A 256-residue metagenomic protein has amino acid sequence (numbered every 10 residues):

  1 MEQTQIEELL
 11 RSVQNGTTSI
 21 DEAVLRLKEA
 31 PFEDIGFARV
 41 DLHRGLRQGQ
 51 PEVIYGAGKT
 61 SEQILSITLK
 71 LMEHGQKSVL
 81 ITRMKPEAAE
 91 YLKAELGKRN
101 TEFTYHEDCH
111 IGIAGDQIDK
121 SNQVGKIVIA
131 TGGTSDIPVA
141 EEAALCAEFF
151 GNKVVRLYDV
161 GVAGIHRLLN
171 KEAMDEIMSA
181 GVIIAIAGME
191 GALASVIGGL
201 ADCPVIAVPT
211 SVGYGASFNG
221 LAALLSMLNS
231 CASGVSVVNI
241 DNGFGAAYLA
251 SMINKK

Functional and structural regions predicted by a protein language model:
M1-K85, A89-E95, R99: Long amphipathic alpha-helical segments
E62-I64, D136-E141, I165-H166, A187-I197 (+2 more regions): Short glycine/serine/threonine-rich phosphate/pyrophosphate-binding segments that cradle anionic phosphate groups
T101-E107, I197-L221: Short, acidic/small-residue loops that bind anionic groups at enzyme active sites
H110-G112, V155-S179, L221-A222, V238: Glycine-rich oxoanion-binding loops at beta->alpha junctions
N122-R167: Glycine-rich phosphate/diphosphate-binding loop of Rossmann-like nucleotide-binding domains
T131, S135, E172-M178, V182 (+2 more regions): C-terminal binding/interaction regions
K171-T210: Glycine-rich phosphate-binding loop
